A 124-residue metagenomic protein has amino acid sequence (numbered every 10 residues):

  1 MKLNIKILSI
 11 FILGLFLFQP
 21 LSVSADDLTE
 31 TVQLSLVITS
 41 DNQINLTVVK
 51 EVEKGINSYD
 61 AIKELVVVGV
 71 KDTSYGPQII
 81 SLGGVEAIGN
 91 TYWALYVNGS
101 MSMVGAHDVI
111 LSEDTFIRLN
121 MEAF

Functional and structural regions predicted by a protein language model:
M1-L8: Bacterial N-terminal signal peptides that target proteins for export
K2, L15-F124: Ubiquitin-like/PB1-type beta-grasp interaction modules and other compact soluble beta-rich domains
S9-G14: Hydrophobic helical h-region of N-terminal Sec-dependent signal peptides in bacterial secretory/periplasmic proteins
